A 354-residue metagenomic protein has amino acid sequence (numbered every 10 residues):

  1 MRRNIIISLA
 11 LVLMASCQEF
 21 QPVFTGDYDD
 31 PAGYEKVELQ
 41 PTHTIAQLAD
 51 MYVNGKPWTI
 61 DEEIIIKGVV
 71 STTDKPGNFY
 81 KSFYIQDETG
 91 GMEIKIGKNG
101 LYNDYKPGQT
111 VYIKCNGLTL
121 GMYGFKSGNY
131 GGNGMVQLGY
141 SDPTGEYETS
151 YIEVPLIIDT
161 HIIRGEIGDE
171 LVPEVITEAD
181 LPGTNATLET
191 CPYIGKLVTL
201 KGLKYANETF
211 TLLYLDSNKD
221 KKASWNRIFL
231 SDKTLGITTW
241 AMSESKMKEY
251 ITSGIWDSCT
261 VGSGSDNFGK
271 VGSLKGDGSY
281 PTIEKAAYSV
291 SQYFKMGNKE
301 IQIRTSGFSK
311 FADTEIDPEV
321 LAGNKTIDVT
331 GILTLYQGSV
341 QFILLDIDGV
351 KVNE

Functional and structural regions predicted by a protein language model:
M1-N4, Q18-E19: Positively charged n-region of N-terminal signal peptides that target proteins for export
I6-L9: Sec-dependent N-terminal signal peptides
L13-S16: C-terminal motif of bacterial Sec signal peptides marking the signal peptidase cleavage site
Q18-Y80, Y84-T110, K114-E354: OB-fold nucleic-acid-binding modules
